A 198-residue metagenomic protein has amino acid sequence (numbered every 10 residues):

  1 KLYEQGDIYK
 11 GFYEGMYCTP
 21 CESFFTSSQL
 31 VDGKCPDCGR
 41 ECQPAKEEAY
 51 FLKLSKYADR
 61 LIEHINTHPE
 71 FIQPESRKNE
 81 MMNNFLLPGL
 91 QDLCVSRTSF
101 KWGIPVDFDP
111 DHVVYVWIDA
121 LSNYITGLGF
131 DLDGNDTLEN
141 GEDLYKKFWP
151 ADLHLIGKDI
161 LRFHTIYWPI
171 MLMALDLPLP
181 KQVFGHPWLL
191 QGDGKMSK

Functional and structural regions predicted by a protein language model:
K1-D7, E63, M171: N-terminal Rossmann-like or analogous alpha/beta NTP/dinucleotide-binding catalytic cores that position adenine
K1-Q5, E14-S23: Short Cys/His-rich Zn2+-coordinating modules
F12-Y13, L30, A49: Flanking scaffold residues of small Cys/His-coordinated metal-binding clusters
M16, G33, D92: Cys/His-enriched microdomains
P20, C38, P44-K198: Structured secondary-structure scaffolds
F25, C42: Cys/His-rich microdomains that often coordinate metals
T26-V31, F108: Short linker/helix segments within small regulatory modules
V31-R40: Cysteine-rich micro-motifs
